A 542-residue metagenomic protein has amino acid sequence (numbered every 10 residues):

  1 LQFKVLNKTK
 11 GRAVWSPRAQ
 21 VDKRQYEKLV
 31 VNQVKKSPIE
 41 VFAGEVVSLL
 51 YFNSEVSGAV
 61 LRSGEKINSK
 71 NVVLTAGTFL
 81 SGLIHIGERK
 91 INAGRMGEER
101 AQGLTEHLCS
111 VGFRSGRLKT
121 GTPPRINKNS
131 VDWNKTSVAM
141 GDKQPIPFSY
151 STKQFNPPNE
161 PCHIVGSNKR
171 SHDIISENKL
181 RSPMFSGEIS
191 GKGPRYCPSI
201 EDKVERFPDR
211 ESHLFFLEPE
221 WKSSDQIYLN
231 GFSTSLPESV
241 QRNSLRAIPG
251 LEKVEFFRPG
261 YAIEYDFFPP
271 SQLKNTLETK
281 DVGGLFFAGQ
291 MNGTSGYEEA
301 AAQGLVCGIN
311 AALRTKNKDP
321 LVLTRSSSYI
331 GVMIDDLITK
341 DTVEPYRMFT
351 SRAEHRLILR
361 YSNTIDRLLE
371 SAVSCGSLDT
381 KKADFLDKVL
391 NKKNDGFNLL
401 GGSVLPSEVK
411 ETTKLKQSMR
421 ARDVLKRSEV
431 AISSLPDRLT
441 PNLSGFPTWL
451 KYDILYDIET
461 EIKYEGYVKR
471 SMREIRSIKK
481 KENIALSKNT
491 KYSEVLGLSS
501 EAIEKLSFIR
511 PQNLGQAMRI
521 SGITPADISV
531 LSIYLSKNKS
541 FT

Functional and structural regions predicted by a protein language model:
L1-S48, F52, T75-N92, E99 (+3 more regions): Conserved N-terminal/central alpha/beta ligand/cofactor-binding core
R62-N71: Core beta-strand elements of the Rossmann-like FAD/NAD(P) dinucleotide-binding domain in flavoenzyme oxidoreductases
N71, A76-L80, L236-P237, P249: Glycine-/small-residue-rich beta->alpha transition segments that form the dinucleotide
E106-R242, T339-V430, S434: An anion/pyrophosphate-binding glycine-rich loop and adjacent beta-alpha core in soluble alpha-beta enzymes
F216, Y228-T294, V322-D335, D453-K505 (+1 more regions): A glycine-rich dinucleotide-binding beta-alpha-beta segment and adjacent secondary-structure elements that constitute
Q290-E298, E354-R356: Glycine-rich phosphate/pyrophosphate-binding beta-alpha loops
A300-L323: Internal hydrophobic alpha-helix adjacent to the cofactor/substrate pocket in enzyme cavities
R352, L369-S529, I533-T542: Extended, charge-enriched "interface" segments that sit outside catalytic cores
